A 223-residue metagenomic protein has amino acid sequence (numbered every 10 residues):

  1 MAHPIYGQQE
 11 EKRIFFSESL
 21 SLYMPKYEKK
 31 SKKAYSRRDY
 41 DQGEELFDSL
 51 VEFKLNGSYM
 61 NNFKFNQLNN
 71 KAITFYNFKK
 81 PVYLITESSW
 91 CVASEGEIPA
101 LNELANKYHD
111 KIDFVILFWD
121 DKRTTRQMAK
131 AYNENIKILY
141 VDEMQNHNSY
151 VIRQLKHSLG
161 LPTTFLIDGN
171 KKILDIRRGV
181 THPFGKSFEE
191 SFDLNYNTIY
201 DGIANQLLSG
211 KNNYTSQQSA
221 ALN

Functional and structural regions predicted by a protein language model:
M1-E11: Bacterial Sec-dependent N-terminal signal peptides
Y6, A34-I73: N-terminal "domain-start" segment that seeds a small globular fold
I14-Q42: N-terminal targeting signals for Sec/Tat export/insertion, comprising classic cleavable signal peptides
N56, K71-N102, D113-F114: Short active-site neighborhood of thiol/selenol oxidoreductases, capturing the structured segment around
M60-N61, P81-V82, L161-T163: Short loop/turn microsegments at loop-to-beta-strand junctions
G96-N133, N146-Y150: Structural microenvironment flanking redox-active thiols in thiol-disulfide oxidoreductases
Y132-F165, G169: Short, internal strand/loop/helix patches that form the active-site neighborhood or redox-interaction surface
L161-N223: Thiol-/selenol-based redox modules, centered on thioredoxin-like and closely related oxidoreductase domains
